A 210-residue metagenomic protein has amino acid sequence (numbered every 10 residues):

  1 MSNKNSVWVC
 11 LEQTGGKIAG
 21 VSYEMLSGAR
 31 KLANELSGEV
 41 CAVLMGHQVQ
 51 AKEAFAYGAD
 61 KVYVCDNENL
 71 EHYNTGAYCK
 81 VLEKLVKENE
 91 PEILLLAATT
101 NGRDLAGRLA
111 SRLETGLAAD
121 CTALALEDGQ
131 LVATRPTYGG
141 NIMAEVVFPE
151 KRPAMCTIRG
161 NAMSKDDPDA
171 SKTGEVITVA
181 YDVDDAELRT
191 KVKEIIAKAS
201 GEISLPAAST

Functional and structural regions predicted by a protein language model:
M1-T210: N-terminal glycine-rich FAD/FM-binding segment characteristic of electron-transfer flavoproteins
